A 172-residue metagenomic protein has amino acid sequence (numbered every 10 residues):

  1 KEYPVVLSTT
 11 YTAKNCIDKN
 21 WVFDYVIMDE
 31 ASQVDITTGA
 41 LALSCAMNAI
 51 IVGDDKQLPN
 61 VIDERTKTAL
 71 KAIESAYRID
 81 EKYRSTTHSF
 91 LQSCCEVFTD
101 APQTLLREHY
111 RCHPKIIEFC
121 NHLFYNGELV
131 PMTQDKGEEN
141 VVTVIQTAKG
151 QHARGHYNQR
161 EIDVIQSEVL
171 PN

Functional and structural regions predicted by a protein language model:
K1-E2: Conserved helicase ATPase core
Y11-M28, S32-N172: Conserved helicase motor core of SF1/SF2 NTP-dependent helicases
